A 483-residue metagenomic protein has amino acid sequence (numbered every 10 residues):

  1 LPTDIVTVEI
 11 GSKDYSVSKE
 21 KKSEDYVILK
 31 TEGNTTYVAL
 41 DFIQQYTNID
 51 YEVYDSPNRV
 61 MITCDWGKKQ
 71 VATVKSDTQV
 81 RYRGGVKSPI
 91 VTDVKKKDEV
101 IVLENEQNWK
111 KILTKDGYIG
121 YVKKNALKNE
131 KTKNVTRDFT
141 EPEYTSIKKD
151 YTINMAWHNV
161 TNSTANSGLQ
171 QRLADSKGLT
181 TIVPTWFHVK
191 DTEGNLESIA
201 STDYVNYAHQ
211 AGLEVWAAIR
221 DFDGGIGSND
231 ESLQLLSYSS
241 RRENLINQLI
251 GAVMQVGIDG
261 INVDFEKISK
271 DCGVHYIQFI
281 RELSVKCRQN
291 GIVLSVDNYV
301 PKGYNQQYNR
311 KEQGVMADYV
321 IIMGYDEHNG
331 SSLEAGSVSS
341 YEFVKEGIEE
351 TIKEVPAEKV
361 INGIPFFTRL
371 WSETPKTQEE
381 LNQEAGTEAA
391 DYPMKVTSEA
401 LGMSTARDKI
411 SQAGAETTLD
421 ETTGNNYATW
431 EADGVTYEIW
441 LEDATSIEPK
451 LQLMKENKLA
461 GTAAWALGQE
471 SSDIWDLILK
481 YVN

Functional and structural regions predicted by a protein language model:
L1-E106, K128, T136-Y144: Primary recognition of N-terminal secretory signal peptides and signal-anchoring hydrophobic helices
K97, K110-T114, V122: SH3/SH3-like beta-barrel fold
K133-Q248: Glycan-recognition patch characteristic of GH18 chitinases/ENGases and related GlcNAc/peptidoglycan-binding proteins
V135-F139, G224-G225, E231, T368-K450 (+1 more regions): Glycan-binding loop/region signatures in secreted carbohydrate-active enzymes
V160-S176, S239-Q255, K302-R310, E442-K455: Short, acidic/polar
I182, V263, V320, N362 (+2 more regions): Conserved, mostly hydrophobic/aromatic
T192-I199, N247, K270-R407: Substrate-binding surface in catalytic domains of secreted glycosidases
S446-N483: Acidic/aromatic/glycine-rich contiguous surface patches that form carbohydrate-binding/processing clefts and analogous
